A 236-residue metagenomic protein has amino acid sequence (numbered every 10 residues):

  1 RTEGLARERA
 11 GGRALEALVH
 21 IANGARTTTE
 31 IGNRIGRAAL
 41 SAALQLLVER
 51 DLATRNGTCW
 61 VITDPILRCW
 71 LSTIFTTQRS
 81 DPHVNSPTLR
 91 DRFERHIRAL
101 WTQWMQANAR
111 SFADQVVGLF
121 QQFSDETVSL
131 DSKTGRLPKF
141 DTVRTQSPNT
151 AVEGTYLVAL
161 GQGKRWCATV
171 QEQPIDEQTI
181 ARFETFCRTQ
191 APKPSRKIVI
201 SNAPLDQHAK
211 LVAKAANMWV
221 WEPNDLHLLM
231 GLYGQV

Functional and structural regions predicted by a protein language model:
R1-R37, V84-N85: Winged-helix-like regulatory helical subdomains adjacent to P-loop NTPase cores
E16-V19, C69-T76, G118: Short, hydrophobic/amphipathic alpha-helical patches that form generic packing surfaces within helical domains
N33-R50: Short amphipathic alpha-helical interaction segments
E49-N85: Short capping/hinge segments at domain boundaries that bridge a core fold to an adjacent linker or tail
T63, T76-V236: Mixed-charge (Asp/Glu-Lys/Arg
